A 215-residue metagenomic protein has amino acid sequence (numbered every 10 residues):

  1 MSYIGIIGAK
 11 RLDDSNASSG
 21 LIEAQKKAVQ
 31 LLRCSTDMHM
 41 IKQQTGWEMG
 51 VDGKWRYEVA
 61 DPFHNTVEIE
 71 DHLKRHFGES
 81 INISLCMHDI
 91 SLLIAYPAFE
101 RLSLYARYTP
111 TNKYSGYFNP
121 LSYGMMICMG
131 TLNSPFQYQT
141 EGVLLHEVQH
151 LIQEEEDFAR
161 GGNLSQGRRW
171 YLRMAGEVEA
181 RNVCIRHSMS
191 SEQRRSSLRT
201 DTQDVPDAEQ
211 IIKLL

Functional and structural regions predicted by a protein language model:
M1-K74: N-terminal low-structure segments adjacent to metalloprotease catalytic domains across cellular compartments
A9-D14, R169-L215: Active-site or metal-binding loop neighborhoods of secreted/extracellular toxin and effector enzymes
A9-R11, E23-M40, S91-P120, M126 (+1 more regions): Predominantly extracellular/secreted Zn2+-dependent metalloproteases
N65, L73, E141, L172 (+1 more regions): Hydrophobic (often cysteine-bearing) scaffold residues that line and stabilize catalytic clefts of nucleotide/cofactor
N65-R101: Zn2+-dependent metallopeptidase catalytic core
D71, R75-E79, E100-E141, V148-E155: Active-site scaffold of zinc-dependent metalloenzymes
Y138, E154-E177: Post-HEXXH active-site segment of zinc metalloproteases
L151, E155, A159, R186-S190: Active-site catalytic microenvironments for nucleophilic, acid-base chemistry
